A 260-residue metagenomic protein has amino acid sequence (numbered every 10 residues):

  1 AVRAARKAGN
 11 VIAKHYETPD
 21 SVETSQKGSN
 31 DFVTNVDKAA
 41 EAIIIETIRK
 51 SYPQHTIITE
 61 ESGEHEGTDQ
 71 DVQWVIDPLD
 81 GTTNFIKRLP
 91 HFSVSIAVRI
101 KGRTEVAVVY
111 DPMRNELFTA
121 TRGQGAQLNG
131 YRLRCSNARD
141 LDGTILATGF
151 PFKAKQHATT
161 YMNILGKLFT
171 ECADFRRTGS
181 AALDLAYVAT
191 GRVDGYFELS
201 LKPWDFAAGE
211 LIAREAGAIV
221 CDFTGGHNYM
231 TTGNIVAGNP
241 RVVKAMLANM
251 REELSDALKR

Functional and structural regions predicted by a protein language model:
A1-L79, I219, R241, A248 (+1 more regions): N-terminal subdomain of lithium-sensitive/metallo-dependent phosphomonoesterases centered on the IMPase/IPPase/PAP
I12, G81-T82, L146, V188 (+2 more regions): Buried hydrophobic positions in well-ordered alpha/beta secondary-structure cores of metabolic enzymes
E46, K50, I58, H65-R134 (+6 more regions): Active-site-adjacent structural elements in enzyme catalytic cores
T68-V72, L141, A189-R192, M230-T232: A short, glycine/Asx- and small/polar-enriched loop/turn that sits immediately N-terminal to a beta-strand
A97-L185, T232-R260: Acidic beta-strand-loop-alpha-helix segment within the catalytic core of divalent metal-dependent phosphate-processing
T190-G195, A218-I219: Alpha-to-beta junction loops
D194-P203: Active-site neighborhoods of divalent-metal-dependent phosphate/nucleic-acid chemistry enzymes
T224-Y229: AMP-binding (ANL) adenylation modules
